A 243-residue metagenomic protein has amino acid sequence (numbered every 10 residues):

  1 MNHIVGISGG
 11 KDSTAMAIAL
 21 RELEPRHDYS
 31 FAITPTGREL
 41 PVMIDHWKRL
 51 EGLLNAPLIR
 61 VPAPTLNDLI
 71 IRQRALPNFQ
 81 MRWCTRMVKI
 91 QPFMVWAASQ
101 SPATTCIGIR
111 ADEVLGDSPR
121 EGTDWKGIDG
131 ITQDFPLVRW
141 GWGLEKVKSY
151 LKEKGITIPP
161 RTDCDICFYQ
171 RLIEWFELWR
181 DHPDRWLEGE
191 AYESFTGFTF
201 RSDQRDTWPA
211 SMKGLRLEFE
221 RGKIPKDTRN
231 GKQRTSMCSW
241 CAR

Functional and structural regions predicted by a protein language model:
M1-R243: Nucleotide-activated chemistry modules centered on ATP-dependent adenylation/adenylyltransferase
